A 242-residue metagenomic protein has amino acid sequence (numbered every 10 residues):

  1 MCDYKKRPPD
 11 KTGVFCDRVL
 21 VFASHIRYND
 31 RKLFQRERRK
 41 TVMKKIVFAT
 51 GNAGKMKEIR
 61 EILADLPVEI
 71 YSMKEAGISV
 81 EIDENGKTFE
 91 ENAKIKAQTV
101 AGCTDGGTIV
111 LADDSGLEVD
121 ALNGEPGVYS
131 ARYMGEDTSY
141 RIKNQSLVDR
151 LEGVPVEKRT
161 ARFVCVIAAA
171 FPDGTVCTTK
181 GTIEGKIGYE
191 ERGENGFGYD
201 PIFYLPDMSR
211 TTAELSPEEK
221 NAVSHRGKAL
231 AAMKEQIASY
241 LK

Functional and structural regions predicted by a protein language model:
Y4-K5, K11, R27-R31: Short terminal hydrophobic/aromatic SLiMs and anchors at protein ends
K5-K6, G198: Compositionally biased, intrinsically disordered/low-complexity regions enriched for serine, proline and threonine
K6-V21: Positively charged N-terminal leader segments that act as targeting/secretion signals
D17-V42: Short, Lys/Arg-enriched N-terminal segments with co-localized hydrophobic residues within the first ~10-30 amino acids
K44-V47, A53-K242: Anionic-ligand binding patches
